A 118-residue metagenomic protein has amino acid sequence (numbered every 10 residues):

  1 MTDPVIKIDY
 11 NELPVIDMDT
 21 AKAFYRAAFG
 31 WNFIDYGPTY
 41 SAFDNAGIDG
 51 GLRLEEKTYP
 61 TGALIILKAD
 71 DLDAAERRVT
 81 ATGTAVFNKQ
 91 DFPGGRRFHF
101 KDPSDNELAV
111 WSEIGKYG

Functional and structural regions predicted by a protein language model:
M1-T20, A63-L67, I114-G118: N-terminal beta-strand motif that seeds the catalytic metal site of vicinal oxygen chelate
V5-I8, E12-G50: Core segments of cupin and vicinal oxygen chelate
N32, G51-L52, A85-N88: A short linear hydrophobic-aromatic micro-motif
N32-Y36, Q90, G115-G118: Conserved catalytic-core motifs of GNAT/GCN5-like acyltransferases
G37-Y40, Y59-T61, F92-R96: Short acidic/glycine-enriched loop/turn segments that link adjacent beta-strands
A42-A46, F100-P103, E113: Active-site beta-strand termini and strand-to-loop segments that position acidic
I48-G51, D105-L108: Short, charged/polar, Gly/Pro-enriched secondary-structure boundary elements
I66-E107: Vicinal oxygen chelate
